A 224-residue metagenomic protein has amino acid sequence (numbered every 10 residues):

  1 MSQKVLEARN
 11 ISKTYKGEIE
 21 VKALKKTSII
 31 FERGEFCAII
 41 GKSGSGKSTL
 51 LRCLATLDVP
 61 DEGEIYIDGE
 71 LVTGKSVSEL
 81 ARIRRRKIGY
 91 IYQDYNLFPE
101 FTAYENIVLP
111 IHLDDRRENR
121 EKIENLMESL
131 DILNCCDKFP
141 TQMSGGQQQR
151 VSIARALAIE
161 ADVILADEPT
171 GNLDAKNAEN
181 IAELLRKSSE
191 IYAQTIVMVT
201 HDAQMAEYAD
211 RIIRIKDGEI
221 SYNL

Functional and structural regions predicted by a protein language model:
M1-K4, L224: Short, Lys/Arg-enriched, disordered terminal segments
V5-L6, I11-T27, F31-Y208, I212: ABC family nucleotide-binding domain
I212-L224: H-loop (His-switch) and adjacent beta-strand-loop-beta switch element of ABC-type ATPase nucleotide-binding domains
